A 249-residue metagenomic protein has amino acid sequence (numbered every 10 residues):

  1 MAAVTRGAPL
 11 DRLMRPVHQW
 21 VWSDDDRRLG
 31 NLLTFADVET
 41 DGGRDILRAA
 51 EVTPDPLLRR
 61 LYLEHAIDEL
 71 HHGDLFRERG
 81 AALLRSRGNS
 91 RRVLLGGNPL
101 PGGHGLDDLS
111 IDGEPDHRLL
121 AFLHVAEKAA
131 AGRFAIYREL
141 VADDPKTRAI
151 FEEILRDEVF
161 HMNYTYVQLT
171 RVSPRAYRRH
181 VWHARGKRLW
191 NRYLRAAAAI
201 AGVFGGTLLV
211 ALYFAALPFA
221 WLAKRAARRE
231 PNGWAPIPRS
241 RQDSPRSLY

Functional and structural regions predicted by a protein language model:
M1-G233: Non-heme di-metal
A226-Y249: Juxtamembrane, membrane-proximal amphipathic segments and lipid-exposed surfaces of hairpin/multipass modules
